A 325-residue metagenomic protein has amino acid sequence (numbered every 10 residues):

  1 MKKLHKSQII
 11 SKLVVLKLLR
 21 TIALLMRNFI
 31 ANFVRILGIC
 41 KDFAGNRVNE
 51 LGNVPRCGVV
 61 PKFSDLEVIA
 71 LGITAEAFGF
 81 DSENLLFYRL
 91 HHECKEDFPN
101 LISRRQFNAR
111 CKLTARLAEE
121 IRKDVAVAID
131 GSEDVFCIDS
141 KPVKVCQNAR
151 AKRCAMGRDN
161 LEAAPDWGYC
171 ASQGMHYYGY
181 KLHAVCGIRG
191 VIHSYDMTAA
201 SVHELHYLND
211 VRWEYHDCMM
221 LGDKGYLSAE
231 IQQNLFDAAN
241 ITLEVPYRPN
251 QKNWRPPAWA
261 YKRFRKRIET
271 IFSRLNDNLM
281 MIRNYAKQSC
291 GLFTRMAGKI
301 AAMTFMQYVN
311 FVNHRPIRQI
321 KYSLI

Functional and structural regions predicted by a protein language model:
K2-I325: Short alpha-helical elements
